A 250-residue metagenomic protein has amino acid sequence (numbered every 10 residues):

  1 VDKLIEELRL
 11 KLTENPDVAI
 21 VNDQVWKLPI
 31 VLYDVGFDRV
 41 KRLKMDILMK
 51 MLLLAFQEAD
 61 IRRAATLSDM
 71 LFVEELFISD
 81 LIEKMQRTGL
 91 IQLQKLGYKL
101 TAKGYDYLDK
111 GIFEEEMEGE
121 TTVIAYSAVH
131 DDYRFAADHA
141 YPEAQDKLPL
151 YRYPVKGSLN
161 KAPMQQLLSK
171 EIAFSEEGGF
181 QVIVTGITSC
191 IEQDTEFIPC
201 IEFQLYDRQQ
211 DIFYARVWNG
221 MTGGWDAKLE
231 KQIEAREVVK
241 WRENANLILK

Functional and structural regions predicted by a protein language model:
V1-I20: General nucleic-acid-binding
A19-L52: Short alpha-helical segments that sit at the start of domains
L43-L71: Short amphipathic alpha-helical interface segments
I78, Q86-G97: A short, conserved structural fragment
L81: Residues in the recognition helix of alpha-helical DNA-binding motifs
A102-L150: Short, amphipathic alpha-helical interaction segments positioned at domain boundaries
A162-K250: Long low-complexity, intrinsically disordered regions
